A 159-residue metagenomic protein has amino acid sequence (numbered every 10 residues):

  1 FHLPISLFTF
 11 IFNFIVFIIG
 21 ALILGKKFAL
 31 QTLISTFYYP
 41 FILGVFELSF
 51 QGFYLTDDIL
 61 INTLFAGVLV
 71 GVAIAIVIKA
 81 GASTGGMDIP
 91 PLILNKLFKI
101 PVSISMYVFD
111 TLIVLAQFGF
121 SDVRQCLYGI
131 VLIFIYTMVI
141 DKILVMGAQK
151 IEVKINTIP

Functional and structural regions predicted by a protein language model:
F1-T157: Core subunits and conserved enzymes of cellular information-processing and envelope-translocation systems across
